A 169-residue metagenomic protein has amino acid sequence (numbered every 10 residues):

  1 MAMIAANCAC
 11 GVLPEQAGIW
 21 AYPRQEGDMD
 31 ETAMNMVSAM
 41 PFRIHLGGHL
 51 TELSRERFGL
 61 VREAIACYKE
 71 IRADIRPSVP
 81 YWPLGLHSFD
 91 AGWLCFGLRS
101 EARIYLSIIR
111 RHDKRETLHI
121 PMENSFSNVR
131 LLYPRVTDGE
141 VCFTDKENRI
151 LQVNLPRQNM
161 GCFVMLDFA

Functional and structural regions predicted by a protein language model:
M1-F143, N154-R157, C162-F163, D167: Active-site-proximal substrate-binding groove within the catalytic cores of carbohydrate-active enzymes
D145-E147: Short, structured beta-strand/loop micro-motifs enriched in basic residues and often containing a Trp
R149-L151: Short strand-edge motifs at loop-to-beta-strand transitions and within beta-strands of extracellular beta-rich domains
